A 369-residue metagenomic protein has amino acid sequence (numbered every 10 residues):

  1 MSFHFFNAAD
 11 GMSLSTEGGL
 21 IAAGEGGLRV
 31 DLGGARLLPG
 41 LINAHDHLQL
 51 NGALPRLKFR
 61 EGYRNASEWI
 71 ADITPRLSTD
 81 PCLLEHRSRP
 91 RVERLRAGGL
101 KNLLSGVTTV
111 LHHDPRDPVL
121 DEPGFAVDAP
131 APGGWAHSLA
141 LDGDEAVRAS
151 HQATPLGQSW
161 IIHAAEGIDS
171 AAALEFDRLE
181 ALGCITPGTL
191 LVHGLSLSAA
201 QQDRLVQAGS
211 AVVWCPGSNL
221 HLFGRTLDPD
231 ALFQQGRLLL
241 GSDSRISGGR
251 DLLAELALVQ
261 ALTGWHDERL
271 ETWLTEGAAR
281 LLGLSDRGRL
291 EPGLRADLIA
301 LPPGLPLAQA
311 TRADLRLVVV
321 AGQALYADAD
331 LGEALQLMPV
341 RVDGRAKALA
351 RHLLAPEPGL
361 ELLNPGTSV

Functional and structural regions predicted by a protein language model:
M1-G27, E68, S78-T109, H113-A153 (+1 more regions): Active-site microenvironment of metallo-dependent hydrolases
G19, G34, H45, N102 (+11 more regions): Divalent metal-coordination and catalytic microenvironments
L32-G98: Metal-associated gating/positioning segment near the N- to mid-region
N43, L48-L50, E166, I246 (+1 more regions): Short active-site segment of divalent metal-dependent hydrolases/proteases that encodes the spacing between
H113, P118-S247, T263-W265: Active-site core of metal-dependent hydrolases
L182-G188, T226-P303, Q309-A324: His/Asp/Glu-enriched, well-ordered alpha-helical/loop segment that forms or immediately abuts the divalent-metal
